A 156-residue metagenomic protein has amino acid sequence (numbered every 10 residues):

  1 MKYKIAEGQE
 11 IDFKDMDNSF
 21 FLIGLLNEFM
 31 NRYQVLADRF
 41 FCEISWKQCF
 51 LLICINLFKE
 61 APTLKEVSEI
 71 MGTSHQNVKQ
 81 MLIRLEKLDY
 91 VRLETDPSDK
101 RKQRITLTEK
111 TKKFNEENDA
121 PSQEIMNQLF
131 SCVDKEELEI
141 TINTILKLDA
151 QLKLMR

Functional and structural regions predicted by a protein language model:
M1-C42: N-terminal leader segment of winged-helix/HTH proteins
M1-K14, E136-R156: C-terminal regulatory/oligomerization modules of transcriptional regulators
K4, I83-I142: Charged, amphipathic alpha-helical coiled-coil/dimerization segments
N18, I44-Q48, K110, E137: N-terminal positioning helix adjacent to the helix-turn-helix/winged-helix DNA-binding module
L26, L52-I55, I145: Hydrophobic structural patches
L26-F29, Y33-A37, F114, N118-V133 (+2 more regions): Alpha-helical linker/hinge and terminal dimerization helices associated with HTH transcriptional regulators
Q34-S74: N-terminal helix-turn-helix DNA-binding core of bacterial DNA-binding proteins
